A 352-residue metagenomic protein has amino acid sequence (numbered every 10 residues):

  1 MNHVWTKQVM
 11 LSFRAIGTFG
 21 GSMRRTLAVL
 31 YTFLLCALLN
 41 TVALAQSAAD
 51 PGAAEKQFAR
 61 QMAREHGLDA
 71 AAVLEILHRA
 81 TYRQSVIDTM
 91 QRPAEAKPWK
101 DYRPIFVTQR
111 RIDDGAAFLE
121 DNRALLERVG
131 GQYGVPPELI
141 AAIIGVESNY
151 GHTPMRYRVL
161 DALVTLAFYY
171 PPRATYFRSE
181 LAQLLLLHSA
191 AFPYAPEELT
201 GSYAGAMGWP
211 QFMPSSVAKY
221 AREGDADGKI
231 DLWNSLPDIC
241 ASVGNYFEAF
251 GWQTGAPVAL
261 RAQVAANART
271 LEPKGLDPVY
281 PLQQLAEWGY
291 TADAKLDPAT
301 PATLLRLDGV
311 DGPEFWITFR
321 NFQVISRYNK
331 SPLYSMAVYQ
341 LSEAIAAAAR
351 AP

Functional and structural regions predicted by a protein language model:
V4-Y31: Bacterial N-terminal signal peptides that target proteins for export
A28-N40: Bacterial N-terminal signal peptides
T41-A45: Sec/Tat signal peptide C-region and signal peptidase I cleavage site
Q46-D121, E127-G130: An acidic, Gly/Ser/Thr/Pro-rich helix-cap/linker signature
V73-E95, I144-S148, R158-D161, R261-R269: Acidic helix-start/capping segments at beta-turn-to-alpha-helix junctions
P104-S242, E248: Acidic/His-rich structured neighborhood in mature extracellular/periplasmic domains
A195-V310: Flexible, glycine-rich surface segments
P301-P352: C-terminal functional modules
